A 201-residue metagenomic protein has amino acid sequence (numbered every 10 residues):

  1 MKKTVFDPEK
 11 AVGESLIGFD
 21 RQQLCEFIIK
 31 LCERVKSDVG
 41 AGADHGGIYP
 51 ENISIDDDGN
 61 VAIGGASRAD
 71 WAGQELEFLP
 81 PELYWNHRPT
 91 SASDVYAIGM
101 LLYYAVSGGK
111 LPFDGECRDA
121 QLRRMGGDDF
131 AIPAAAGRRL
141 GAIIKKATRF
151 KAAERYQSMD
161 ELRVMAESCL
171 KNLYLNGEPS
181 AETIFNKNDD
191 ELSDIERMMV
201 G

Functional and structural regions predicted by a protein language model:
C32-A43: Protein kinase catalytic-loop region centered on the HRD/HxD motif
L83-S91: Conserved end of the kinase activation segment
D94: Conserved catalytic-loop aspartate of Hanks-type protein kinases
A136-F150: Conserved C-terminal C-lobe helix
K151-E154, D160-L175: Terminal C-lobe "cap" of eukaryotic-type protein kinase domains
Y174-G201: Regulatory extensions appended to serine/threonine kinase catalytic cores
